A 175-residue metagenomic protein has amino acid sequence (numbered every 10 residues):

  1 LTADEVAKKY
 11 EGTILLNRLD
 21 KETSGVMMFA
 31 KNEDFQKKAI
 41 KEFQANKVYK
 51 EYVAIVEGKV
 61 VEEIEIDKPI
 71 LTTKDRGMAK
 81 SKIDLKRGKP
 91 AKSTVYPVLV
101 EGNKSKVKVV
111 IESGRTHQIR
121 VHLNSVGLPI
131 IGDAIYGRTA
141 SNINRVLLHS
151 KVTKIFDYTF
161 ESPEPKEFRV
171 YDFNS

Functional and structural regions predicted by a protein language model:
L1-K92, L99-G102, L147, E161-N174: RNA pseudouridine synthases
K106, E112, T116-S175: Pseudouridine synthases involved in rRNA/tRNA modification
